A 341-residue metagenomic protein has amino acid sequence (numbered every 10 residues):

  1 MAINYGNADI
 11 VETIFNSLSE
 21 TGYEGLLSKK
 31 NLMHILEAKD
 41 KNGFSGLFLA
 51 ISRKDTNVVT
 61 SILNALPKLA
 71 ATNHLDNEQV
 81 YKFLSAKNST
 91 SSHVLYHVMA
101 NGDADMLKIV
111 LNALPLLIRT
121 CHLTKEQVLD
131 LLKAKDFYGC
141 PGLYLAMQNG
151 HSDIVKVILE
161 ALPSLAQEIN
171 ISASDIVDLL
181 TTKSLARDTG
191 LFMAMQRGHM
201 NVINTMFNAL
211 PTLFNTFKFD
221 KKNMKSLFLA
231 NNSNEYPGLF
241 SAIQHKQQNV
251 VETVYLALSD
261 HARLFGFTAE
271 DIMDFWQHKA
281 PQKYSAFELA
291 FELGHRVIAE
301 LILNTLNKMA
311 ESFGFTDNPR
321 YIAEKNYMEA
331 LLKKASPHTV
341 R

Functional and structural regions predicted by a protein language model:
I10, V58, D105-M106, D153-I154 (+3 more regions): Conserved ankyrin/ankyrin-like repeat signature
F15-T21, L26-H34, L63-A70, L75-K82 (+6 more regions): Ankyrin repeat domain, specifically the short helix-to-loop turn at the C-terminus of the second helix of each repeat
K39-D40, K87-S89, K135-D136, T181-S184 (+2 more regions): Ankyrin repeat boundary/linker residues
K333, P337-R341: Non-Sec secretion/translocation targeting segments of pathogen effectors
